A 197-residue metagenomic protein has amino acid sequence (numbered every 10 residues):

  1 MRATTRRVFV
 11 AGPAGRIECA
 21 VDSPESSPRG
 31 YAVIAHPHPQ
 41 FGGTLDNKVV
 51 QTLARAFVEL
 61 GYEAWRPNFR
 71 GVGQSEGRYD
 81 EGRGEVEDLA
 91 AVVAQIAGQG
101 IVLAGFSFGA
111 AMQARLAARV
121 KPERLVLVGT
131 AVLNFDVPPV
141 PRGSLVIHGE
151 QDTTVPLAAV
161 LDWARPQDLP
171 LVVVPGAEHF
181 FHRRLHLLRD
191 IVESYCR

Functional and structural regions predicted by a protein language model:
M1-S27: N-terminal cap/lid segment of alpha/beta-hydrolase-fold proteins
R16, E25-N68: Short, surface-exposed "cap/lid" segments of acyl-processing enzymes
V49, R78-A97: Alpha/beta-hydrolase active-site loop
G105-Q113: Gly/Ala-rich beta-loop-alpha elbow adjacent to hydrolase catalytic centers
V140, L145-H148, D152: Short beta-strand/loop motif that positions the catalytic acidic residue of the alpha/beta-hydrolase fold
T153-A159: Conserved alpha/beta-hydrolase "acid-adjacent" motif
H182-Y195: Post-His helix in hydrolase/transferase enzymes
